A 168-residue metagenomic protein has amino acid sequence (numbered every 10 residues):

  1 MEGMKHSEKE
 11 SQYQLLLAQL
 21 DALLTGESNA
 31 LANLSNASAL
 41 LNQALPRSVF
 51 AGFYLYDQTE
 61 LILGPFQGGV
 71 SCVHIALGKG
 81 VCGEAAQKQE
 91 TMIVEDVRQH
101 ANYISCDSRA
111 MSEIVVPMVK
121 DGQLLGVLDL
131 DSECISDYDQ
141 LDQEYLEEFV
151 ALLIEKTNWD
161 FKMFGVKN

Functional and structural regions predicted by a protein language model:
M1-G64, E148, L152-N168: Intrinsically disordered, low-complexity terminal regulatory regions
S48, Y56-S108: Regulatory sensory and allosteric helical modules in signal-transduction proteins and certain transcription factors
F50, V115, V127: Short hydrophobic/aromatic beta-strand element in the GNAT-like acyltransferase core that lines or flanks the acyl-donor
S112-V119: A short, aliphatic-rich beta-strand micro-motif
V119-S132: Sensory-domain boundary capping and coupling elements
C134-S136: A generic structural motif
Y138-Q140, Y145, W159: Well-ordered alpha/beta subsegment
